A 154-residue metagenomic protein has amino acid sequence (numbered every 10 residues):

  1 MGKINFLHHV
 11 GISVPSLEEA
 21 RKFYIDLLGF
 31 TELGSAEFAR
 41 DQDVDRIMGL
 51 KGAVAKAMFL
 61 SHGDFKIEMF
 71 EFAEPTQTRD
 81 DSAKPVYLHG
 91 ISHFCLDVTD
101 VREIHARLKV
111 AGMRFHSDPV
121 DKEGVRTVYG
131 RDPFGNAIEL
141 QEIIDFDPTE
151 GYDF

Functional and structural regions predicted by a protein language model:
M1-K3, I12, S35, R79-D80 (+1 more regions): Vicinal oxygen chelate
G2, G49-V54, P85-L88: A generic structural micro-feature
I4, L27, L88, G112-M113: Alpha-helix termination/capping residues and helix-transition junctions
L7-P15, A57-A73, D80-R107, R126-R131: Vicinal oxygen chelate
S13-D64, V110: Core segments of cupin and vicinal oxygen chelate
D41-D43, Q77-D80: A cross-kingdom feature marking solvent-exposed beta-strand/loop segments within repeated, beta-rich binding/scaffold
